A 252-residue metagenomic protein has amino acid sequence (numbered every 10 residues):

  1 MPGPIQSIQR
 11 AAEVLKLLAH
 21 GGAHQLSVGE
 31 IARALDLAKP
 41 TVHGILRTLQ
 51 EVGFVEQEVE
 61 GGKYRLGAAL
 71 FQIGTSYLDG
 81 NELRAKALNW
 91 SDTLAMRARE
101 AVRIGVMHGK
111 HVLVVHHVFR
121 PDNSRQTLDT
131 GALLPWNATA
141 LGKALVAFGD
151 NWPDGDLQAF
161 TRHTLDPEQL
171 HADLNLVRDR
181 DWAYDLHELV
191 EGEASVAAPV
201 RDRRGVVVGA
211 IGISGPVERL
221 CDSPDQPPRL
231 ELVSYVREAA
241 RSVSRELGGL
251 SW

Functional and structural regions predicted by a protein language model:
M1-N81, R241-G249: N-terminal helix-turn-helix
A69-M96, Q126: Conserved segment of winged-helix/HTH DNA-binding domains
S91-R99, R103, L174, S244: Short regulatory alpha-helical segment in sensory/regulatory domains of signaling proteins that mediates
I104-G109, H117-V118: Short hydrophobic alpha-helical segments used for membrane anchoring or interfacial signaling
N123-E191: Short, solvent-exposed recognition segments
P167-N175, R180, E191, G209-W252: Juxtadomain coupling helices with adjacent low-complexity linkers
A194-A198: Short hydrophobic beta-strand micro-motif common in sensory/regulatory domains
V200-R203: Sensor-regulatory modules in signal-transduction proteins
